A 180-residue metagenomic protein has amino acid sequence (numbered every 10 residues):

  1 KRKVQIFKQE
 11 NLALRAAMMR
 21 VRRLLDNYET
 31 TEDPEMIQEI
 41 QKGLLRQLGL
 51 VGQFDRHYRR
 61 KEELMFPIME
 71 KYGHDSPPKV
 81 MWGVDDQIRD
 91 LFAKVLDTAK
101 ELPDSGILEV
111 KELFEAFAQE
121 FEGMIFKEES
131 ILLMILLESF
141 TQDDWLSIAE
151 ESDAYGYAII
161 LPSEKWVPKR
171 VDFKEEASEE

Functional and structural regions predicted by a protein language model:
K1-E180: Small-residue-biased structural context
